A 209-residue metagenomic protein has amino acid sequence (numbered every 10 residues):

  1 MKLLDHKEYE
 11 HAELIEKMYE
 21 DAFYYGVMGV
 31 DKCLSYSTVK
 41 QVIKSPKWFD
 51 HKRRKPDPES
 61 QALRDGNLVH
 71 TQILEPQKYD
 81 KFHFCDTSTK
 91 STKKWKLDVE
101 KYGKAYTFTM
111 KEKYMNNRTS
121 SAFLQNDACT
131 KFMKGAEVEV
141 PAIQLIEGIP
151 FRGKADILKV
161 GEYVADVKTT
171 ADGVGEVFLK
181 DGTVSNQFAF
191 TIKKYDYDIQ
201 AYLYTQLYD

Functional and structural regions predicted by a protein language model:
M1-G153: Metal-dependent nuclease catalytic cores that hydrolyze phosphodiester bonds in DNA/RNA, characterized by
M133, V140-D209: Mg2+/Mn2+-dependent nuclease catalytic core
